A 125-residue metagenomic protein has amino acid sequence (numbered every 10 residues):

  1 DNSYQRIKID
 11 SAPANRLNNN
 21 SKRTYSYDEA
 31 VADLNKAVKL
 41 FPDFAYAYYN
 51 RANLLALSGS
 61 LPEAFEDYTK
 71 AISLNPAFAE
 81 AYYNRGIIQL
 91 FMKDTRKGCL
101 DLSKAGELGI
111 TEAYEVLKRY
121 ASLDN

Functional and structural regions predicted by a protein language model:
D1-N125: Alpha-helical tetratricopeptide repeat
